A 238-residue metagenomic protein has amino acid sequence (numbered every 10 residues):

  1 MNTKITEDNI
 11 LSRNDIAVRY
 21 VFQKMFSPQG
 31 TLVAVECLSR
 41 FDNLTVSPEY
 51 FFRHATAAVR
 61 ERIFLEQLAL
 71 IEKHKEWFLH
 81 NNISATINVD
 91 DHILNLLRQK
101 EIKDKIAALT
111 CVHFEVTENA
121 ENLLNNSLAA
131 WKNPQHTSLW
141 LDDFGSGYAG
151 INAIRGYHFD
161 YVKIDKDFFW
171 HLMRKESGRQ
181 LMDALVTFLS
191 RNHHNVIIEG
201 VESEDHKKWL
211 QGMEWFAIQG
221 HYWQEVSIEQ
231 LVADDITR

Functional and structural regions predicted by a protein language model:
M1-Q23, S27-L32, S39-L44, C111 (+4 more regions): EAL-family c-di-GMP phosphodiesterase catalytic domain
N2-A108: Bacterial c-di-GMP phosphodiesterase EAL domain
Q67-A69, Q99-I102, H113-E118, P134-H136: Metal-dependent enolase-superfamily TIM-barrel catalytic cores that perform enediolate-based chemistry
K75, S127-H136, D183-S190, Q211: Surface-exposed amphipathic alpha-helices with a cationic face
N81, A108-T110, Q135, N192: Helix C-cap/helix->beta junction micro-motif
D91-I106, L123-K132, G150-Y161: Distinct, well-ordered alpha-helical segments
H92, W140-D142: Active-site mouth loops of central-metabolism enzymes
